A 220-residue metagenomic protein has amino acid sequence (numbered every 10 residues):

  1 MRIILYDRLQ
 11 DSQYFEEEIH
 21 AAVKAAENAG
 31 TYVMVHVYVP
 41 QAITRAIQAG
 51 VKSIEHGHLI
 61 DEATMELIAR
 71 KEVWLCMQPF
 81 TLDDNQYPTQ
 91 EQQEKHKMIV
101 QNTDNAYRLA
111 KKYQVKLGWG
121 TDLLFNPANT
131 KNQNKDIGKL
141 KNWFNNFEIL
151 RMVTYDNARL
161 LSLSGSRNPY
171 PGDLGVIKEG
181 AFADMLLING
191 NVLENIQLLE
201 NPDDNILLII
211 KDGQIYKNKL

Functional and structural regions predicted by a protein language model:
M1-N105, G118, L123-L124, N189: Active-site core of metal-dependent hydrolases
Q13-I19, V100, P169-G180, N205-I209: Glycine-rich, flexible loop segments associated with nucleotide phosphate handling
H20, E66, L150-R151, Q197: Generic structural signal for individual residues within well-ordered alpha-helical segments across diverse proteins
N28, Y32, Q101-N191: His/Asp/Glu-enriched, well-ordered alpha-helical/loop segment that forms or immediately abuts the divalent-metal
V37, A46, L67-A69, A110-K112 (+2 more regions): Extracellular/periplasmic catalytic domains that process cell-envelope and extracellular macromolecules
Q90-K97, P171, L199-P202: Short, surface-exposed loop/helix-turn segments at secondary-structure junctions that function as lids/hinges flanking
R167-N168, E179-L220: C-terminal cap of metal-dependent C-N hydrolases
